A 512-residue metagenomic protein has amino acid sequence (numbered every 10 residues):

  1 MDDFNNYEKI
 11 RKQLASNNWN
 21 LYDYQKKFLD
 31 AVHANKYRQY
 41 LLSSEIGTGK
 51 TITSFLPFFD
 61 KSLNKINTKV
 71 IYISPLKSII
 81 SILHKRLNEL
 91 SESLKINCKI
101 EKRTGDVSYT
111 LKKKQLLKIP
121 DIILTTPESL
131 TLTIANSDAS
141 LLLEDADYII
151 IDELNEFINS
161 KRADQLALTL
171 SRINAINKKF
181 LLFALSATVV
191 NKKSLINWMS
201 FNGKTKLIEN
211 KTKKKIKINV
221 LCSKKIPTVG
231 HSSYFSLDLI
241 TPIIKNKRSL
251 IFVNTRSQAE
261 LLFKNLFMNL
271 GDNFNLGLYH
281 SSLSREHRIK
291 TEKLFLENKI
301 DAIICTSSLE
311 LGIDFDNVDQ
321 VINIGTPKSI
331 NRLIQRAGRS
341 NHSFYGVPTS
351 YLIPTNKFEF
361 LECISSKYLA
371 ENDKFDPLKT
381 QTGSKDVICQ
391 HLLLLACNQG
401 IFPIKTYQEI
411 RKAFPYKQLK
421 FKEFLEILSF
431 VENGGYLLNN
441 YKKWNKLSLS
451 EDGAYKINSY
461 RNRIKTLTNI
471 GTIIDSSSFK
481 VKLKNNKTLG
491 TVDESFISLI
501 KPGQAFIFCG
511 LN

Functional and structural regions predicted by a protein language model:
D2-F4, E8-K12, D23, K27-T48 (+3 more regions): Helicase motor core with emphasis on the C-terminal RecA-like subdomain
K12-L14, I474: Short, surface-exposed loop/turn motifs at beta-strand boundaries within globular domains
N439-N512: Conserved nucleotide-binding/hydrolysis modules and their immediate coupling elements across P-loop/ASCE NTPase motors
